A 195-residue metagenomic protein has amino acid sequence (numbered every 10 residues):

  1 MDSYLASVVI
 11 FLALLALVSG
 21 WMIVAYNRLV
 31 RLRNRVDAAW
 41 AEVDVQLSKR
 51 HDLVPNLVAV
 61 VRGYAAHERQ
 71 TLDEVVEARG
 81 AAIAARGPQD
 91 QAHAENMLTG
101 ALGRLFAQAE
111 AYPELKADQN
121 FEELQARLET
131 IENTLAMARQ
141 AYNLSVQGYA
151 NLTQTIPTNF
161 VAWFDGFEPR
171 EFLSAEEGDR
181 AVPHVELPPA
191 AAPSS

Functional and structural regions predicted by a protein language model:
D2-S195: A helix-centric hydrophobic-segment signal that preferentially recognizes long, alpha-helical stretches used
